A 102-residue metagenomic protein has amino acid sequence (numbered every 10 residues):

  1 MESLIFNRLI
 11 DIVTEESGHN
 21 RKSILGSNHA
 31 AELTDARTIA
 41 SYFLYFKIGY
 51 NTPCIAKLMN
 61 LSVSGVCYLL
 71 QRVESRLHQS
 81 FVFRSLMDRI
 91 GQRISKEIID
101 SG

Functional and structural regions predicted by a protein language model:
I10, N51-T52: Helix-turn-helix DNA-binding elements, focusing on the entry/boundary residues of the two helices that contact DNA
E15-R37: Short, Lys/Arg-enriched anionic-surface-contact patches
T34-Y50: Short, amphipathic alpha-helical "recognition" segments used to contact nucleic acids or chromatin
Y45, L70, L77: DNA major-groove recognition helix of helix-turn-helix
C54-K57: Short alpha-helical "recognition helix" segments of helix-turn-helix
S64: Key DNA-contact positions within bacterial/archaeal DNA-binding proteins
L77-K96, D100: Short Lys/Arg-enriched helix C-cap and helix-to-coil transition segments that create basic nucleic-acid-contact patches
